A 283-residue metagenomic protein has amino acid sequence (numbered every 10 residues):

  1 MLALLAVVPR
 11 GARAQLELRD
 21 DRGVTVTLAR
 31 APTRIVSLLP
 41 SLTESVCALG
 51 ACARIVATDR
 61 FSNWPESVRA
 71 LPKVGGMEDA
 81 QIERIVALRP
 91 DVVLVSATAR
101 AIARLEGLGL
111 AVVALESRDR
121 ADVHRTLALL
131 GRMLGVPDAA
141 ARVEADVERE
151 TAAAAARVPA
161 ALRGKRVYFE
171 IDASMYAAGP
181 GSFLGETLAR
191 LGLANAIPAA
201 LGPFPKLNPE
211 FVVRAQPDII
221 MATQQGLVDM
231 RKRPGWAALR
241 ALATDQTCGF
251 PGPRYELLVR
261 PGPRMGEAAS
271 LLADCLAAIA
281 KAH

Functional and structural regions predicted by a protein language model:
M1-V7: Bacterial N-terminal signal peptides
P9-G11: N-terminal signal peptide c-region/cleavage motif recognized by signal peptidases
R19-G23, V74-E83, A200-P209: Short helix-initiation/N-cap motifs at beta->coil->alpha
T25, V92, R100-Y176, I197-A199 (+1 more regions): Extracytoplasmic substrate-binding proteins
T33-L88, V92-T98, A196: A short, structured surface patch at a secondary-structure boundary
F61-W64, A178-F204: Alpha-helical, coiled-coil/dimerization segments enriched in small aliphatic residues
I82-P90, L108, K206-Q216: Short helices/loops that flank or line small-molecule/ion binding pockets
